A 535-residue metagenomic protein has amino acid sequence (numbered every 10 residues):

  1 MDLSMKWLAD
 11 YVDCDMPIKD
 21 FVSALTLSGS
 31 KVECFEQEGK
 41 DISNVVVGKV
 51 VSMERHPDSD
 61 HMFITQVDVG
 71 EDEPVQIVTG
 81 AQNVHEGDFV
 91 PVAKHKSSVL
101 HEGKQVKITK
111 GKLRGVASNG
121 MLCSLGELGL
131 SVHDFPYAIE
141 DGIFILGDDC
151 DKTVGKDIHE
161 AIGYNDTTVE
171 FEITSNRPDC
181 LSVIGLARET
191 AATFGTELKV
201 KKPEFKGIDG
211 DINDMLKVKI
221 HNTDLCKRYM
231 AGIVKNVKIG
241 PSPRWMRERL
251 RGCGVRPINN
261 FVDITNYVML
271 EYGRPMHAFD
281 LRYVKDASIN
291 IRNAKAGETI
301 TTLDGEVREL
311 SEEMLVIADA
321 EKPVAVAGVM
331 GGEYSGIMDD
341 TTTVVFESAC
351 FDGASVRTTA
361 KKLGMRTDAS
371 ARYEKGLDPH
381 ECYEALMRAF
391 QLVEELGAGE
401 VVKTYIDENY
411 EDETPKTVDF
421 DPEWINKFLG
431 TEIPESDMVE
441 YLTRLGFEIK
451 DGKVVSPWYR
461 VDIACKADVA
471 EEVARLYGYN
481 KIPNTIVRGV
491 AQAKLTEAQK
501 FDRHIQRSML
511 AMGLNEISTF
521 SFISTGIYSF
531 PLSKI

Functional and structural regions predicted by a protein language model:
M1-G210, V345, K362-G364, D368 (+4 more regions): Phosphate-backbone binding interfaces of nucleic-acid-interacting proteins
D2-L3, W7, A81-F89, S175-G195 (+6 more regions): Conserved phosphate/anionic-ligand binding catalytic regions in large, soluble enzymes, centered on
M5, F63, L198-E298: Glycine/proline-enriched, intrinsically flexible loops and inter-domain linkers
K19, V32-G39, E197-G207, P257-V262 (+3 more regions): Flexible, glycine/charged-enriched surface loops at secondary-structure junctions
V47-I77, T153, R247-E248, G252 (+1 more regions): Conserved mixed alpha/beta core segments that line enzyme active sites in large multi-domain catalysts
G126-E127, H133, I145-D148, I239 (+2 more regions): Conserved catalytic alpha/beta cores of large enzymes that bind or transform nucleotide phosphates and polynucleotides
G185, V418-I535: Extended, well-folded interaction surfaces typified by the phenylalanyl-tRNA synthetase beta subunit core
T190-H221, G397-I425, L429-E432, V469: Terminal amphipathic helices with adjacent charged low-complexity linkers/tails
